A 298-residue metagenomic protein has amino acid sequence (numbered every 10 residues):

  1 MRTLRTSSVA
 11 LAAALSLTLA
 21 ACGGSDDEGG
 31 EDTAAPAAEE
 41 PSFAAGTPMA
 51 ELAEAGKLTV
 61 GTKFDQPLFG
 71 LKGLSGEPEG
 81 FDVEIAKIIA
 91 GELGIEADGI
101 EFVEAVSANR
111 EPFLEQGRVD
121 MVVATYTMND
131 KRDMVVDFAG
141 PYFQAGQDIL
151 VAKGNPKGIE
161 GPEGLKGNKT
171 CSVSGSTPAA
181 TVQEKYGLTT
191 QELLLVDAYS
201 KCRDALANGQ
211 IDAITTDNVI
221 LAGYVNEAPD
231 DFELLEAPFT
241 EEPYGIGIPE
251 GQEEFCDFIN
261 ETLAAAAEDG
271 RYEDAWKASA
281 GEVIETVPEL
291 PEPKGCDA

Functional and structural regions predicted by a protein language model:
L17-A21: C-terminal motif of bacterial Sec signal peptides marking the signal peptidase cleavage site
G23-D26: Bacterial signal peptide processing site
E39-V122: Extracytoplasmic small-molecule ligand-binding "clamshell" domains of the periplasmic binding protein/Venus flytrap
F43, T177-L193, E233-L234, A264-A298: Ligand-binding clefts/hinges and TM-proximal coupling segments of bilobed small-molecule sensing domains
V60, P78-L93, T127, Q144-S200 (+4 more regions): Bilobed "Venus flytrap"/periplasmic-binding protein-like clamshell domains and structurally analogous long
I100-E163: Acidic, polar ligand-binding/catalytic clefts
N109, T125-M134, Q183-E184, A207-E241: A ligand-binding cleft/hinge motif common to bilobed small-molecule-binding domains
Q144-K153, A222, N226-E261, V283-A298: Periplasmic-binding protein-like
